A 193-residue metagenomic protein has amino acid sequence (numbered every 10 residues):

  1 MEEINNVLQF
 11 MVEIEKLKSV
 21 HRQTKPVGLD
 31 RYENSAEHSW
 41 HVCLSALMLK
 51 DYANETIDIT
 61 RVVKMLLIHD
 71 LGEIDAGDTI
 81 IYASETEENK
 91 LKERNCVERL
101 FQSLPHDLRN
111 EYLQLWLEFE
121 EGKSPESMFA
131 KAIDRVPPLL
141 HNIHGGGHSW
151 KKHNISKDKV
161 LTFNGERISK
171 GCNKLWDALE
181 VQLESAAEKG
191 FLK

Functional and structural regions predicted by a protein language model:
M1-K193: Alpha-helical, largely C-terminal catalytic domains that coordinate divalent metal ions via clustered Asp/Glu/His
